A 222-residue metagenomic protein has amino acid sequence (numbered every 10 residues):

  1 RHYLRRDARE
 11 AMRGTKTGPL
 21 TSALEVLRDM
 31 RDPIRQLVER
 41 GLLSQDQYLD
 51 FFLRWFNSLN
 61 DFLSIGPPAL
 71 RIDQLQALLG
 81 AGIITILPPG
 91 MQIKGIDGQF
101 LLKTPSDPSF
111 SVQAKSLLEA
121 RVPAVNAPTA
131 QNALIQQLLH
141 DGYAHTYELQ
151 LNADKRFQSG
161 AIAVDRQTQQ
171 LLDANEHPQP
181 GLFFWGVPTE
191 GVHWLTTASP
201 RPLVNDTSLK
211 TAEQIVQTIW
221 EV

Functional and structural regions predicted by a protein language model:
R1-W220: Flavin (primarily FAD) cofactor-binding/catalytic cores of flavoenzymes
